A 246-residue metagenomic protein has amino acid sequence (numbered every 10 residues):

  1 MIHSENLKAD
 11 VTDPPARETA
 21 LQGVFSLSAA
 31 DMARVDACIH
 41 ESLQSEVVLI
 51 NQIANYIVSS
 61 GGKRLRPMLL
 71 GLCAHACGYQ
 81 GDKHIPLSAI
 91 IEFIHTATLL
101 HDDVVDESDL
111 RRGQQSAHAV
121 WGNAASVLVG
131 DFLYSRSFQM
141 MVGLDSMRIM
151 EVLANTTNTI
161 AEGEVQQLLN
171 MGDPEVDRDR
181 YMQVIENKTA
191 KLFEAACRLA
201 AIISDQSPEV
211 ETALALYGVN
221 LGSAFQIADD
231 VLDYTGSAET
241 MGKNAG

Functional and structural regions predicted by a protein language model:
M1-A9, L72-H75, L100-V120, G130 (+4 more regions): Acidic, Mg2+-coordinating active-site segments of isoprenoid diphosphate-utilizing enzymes
M1-I94, L100, V104-A119, N155 (+2 more regions): Conserved N-terminal diphosphate/IPP-binding helix and adjacent helical/loop segment of trans-prenyltransferase domains
V35, F93-T96, L133, T156-T159 (+3 more regions): Amphipathic, well-ordered alpha-helical segments in soluble domains
I53-I57, S88-I94, L153-I160, A196-A200 (+2 more regions): Short alpha-helical scaffolding segments that buttress acidic/His motifs in well-ordered protein cores
S59-L65, I185, N244-G246: Short glycine/threonine-rich catalytic loop with a Thr-x-Gly-x-Asp
Q80-K83, M140-V152, Q167-V184, R198-L214 (+1 more regions): Inter-helical turn/loop segments and adjacent helix faces that build the functional surface of alpha-helical bundle
V127-L133: Post-HExxH zinc-binding segment in Zn-dependent metallohydrolases
